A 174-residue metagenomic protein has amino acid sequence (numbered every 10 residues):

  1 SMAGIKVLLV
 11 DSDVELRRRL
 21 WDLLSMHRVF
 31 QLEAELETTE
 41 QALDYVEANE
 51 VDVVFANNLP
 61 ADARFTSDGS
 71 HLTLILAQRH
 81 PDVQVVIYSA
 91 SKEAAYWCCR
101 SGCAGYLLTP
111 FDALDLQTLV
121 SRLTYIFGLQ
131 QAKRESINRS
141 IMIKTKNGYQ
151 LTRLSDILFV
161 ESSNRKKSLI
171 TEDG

Functional and structural regions predicted by a protein language model:
M2-A3, H80: Short, flexible coil/linker segments at domain boundaries that flank nucleotide/cofactor-interacting
A3-L16, L20-L24, V54: Conserved acidic segment of CheY-like receiver
K6, Q31-L32, V83-V85, G174: Short active-site oxyanion
L16, A94, K166: Flexible, glycine-rich phosphate/dinucleotide-binding loops and adjacent beta-alpha linkers at cofactor/substrate
D22, M26-F30, E40-K133: CheY-like receiver
L36-E37: Short acidic-hydrophobic, aromatic-tinged amphipathic segments that line or gate anion-handling sites
Y125-G174: Conserved binding/recognition cores within well-folded domains
